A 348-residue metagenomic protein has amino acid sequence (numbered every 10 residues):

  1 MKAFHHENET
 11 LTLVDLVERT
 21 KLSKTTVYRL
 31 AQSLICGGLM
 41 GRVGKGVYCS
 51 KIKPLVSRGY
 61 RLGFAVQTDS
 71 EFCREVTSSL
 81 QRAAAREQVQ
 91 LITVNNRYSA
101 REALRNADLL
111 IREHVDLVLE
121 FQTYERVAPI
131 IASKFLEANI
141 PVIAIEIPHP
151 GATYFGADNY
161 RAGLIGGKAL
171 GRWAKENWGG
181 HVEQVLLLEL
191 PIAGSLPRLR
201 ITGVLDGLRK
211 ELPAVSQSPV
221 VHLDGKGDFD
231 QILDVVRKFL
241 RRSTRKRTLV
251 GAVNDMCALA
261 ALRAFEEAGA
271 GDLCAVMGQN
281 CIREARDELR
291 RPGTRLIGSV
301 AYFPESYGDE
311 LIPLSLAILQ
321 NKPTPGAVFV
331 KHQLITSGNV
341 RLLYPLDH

Functional and structural regions predicted by a protein language model:
M1-K53: N-terminal helix-turn-helix
G46-D69: N-terminal helix-turn-helix/winged-helix DNA-binding helices and compositionally similar short basic alpha-helical
L55-L62, A174-V182: Immediate post-signal peptide segment of exported/extracytoplasmic ligand-binding proteins
A65-S78, T93-E102, Y124, G156-G166 (+5 more regions): Hinge/beta->alpha junction and helix N-cap segments in small-molecule ligand-binding domains
L110, L117-L136, V204, V221-E288: Hydrophobic alpha-helical
I111, L170-K175, L240, L311-P323: Short, hydrophobic alpha-helical segments
Y124-R161, Q184, I282-G293, Y344: Flexible loop/hinge segments that line or gate small-molecule binding clefts
I192, L196, L208, Y302-H348: Hinge/cleft segment of the Venus flytrap/periplasmic-binding protein
